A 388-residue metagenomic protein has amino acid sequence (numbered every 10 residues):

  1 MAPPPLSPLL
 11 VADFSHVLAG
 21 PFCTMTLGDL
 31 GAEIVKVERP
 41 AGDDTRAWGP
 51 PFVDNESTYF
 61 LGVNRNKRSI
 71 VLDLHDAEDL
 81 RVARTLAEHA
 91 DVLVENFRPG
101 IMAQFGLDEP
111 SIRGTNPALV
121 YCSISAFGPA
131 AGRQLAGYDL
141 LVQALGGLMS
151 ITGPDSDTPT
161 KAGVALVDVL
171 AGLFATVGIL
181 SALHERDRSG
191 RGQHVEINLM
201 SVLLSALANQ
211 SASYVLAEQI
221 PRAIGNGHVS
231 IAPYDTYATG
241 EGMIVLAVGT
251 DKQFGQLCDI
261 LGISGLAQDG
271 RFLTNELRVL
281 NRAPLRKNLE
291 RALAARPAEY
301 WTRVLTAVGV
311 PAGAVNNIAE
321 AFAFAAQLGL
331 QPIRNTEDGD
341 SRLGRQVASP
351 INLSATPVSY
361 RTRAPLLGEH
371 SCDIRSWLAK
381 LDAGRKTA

Functional and structural regions predicted by a protein language model:
M1-L10, R222, A238-T239, E320-A388: Terminal low-complexity tails and localization/encapsulation signals of metabolic enzymes
M1-R188, T362, L366, H370-A388: N-terminal helix-loop segment corresponding to the beta1-alpha1 unit of nucleotide/adenylate-binding folds
I34, T306-E320, L381-G384: Short, well-structured beta-strand/strand-turn elements
A41, A126-G128, L199-L204, E241-M243 (+3 more regions): Glycine-rich beta-alpha junction loops
S156-V164, D187-L203, R222-V229, G270-L273: Conserved Rossmann-fold dehydrogenase catalytic segment
G172-G192, S205-A217, C258-G265: Oxidoreductase and adenylate-handling cofactor-binding alpha/beta cores
Q219-Y234, A295: Active-site Gly/Thr loop motif
A232-V308, A312, A388: Aromatic-enriched alpha-helical interface/lid elements that frame and gate functional surfaces
